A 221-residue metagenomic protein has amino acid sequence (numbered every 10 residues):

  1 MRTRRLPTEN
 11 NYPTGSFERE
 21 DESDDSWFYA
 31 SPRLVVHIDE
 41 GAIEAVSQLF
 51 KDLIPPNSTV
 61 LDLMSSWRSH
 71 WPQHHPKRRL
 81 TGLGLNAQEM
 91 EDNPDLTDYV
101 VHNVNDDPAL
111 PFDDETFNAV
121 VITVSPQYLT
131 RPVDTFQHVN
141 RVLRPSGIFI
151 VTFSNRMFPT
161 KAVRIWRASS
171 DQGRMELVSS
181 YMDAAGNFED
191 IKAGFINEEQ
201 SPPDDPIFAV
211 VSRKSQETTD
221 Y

Functional and structural regions predicted by a protein language model:
R2-P55: Class I SAM-dependent methyltransferase Rossmann-like catalytic core, especially the SAM/SAH-binding loop
A45, S169-F195: Short alpha-helix
Q48-P111: Class I SAM-dependent methyltransferase SAM/SAH-binding core
N118-V133: A short SAM/SAH-binding and catalytic strip from SAM-dependent methyltransferases
V133-I148: A short glycine-rich, Lys/Arg-flanked "PGG" loop and its adjoining helix->strand segment in the class I
I148-S180: Conserved class I S-adenosyl-L-methionine
G186-N187, F195-Y221: Core SAM-dependent methyltransferase catalytic element
